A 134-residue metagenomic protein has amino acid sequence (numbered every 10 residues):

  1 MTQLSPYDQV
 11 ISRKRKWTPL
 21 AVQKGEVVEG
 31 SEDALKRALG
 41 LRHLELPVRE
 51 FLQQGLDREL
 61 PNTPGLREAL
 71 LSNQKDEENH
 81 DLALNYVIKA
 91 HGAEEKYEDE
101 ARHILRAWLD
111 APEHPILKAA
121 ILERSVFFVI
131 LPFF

Functional and structural regions predicted by a protein language model:
M1-F134: Non-heme di-metal
